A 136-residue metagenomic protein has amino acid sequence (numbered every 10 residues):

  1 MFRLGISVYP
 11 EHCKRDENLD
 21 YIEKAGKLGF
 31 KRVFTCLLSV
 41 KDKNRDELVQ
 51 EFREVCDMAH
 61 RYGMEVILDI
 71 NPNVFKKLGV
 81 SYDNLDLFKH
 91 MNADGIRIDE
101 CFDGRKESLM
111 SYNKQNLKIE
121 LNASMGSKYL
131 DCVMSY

Functional and structural regions predicted by a protein language model:
M1-D20, L68-V80, E120-N122, G126: Active-site mouth loops of central-metabolism enzymes
M1-L4, G29-K31, H60-V66, N92-D94 (+1 more regions): Short, well-ordered coil/turn segments that N-cap beta-strands
N18-D20, D46-V55, S81-L85: Well-ordered, non-membrane alpha-helical segments in soluble/globular domains
D20, N84, R105-Y112, C132-V133: A short acidic, amphipathic alpha-helical/loop segment
G26, R53-G63, K89, K106-L117: Surface-exposed amphipathic alpha-helices with a cationic face
K27, K31-E54: Glycine-rich, proline-tolerant flexible connector loops at the mouths of alpha/beta enzymes
C36-L37, K43-N44, I67-K76, M91-G104 (+2 more regions): Catalytic beta/alpha-barrel core
G79-H90, G126-Y136: Catalytic cores of alpha/beta
